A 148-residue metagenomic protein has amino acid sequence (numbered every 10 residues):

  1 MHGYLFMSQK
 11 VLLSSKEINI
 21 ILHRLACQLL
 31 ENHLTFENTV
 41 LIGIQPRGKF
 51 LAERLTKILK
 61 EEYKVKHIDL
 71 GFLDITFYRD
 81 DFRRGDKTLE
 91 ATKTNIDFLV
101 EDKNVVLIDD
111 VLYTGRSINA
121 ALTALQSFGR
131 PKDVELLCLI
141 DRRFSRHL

Functional and structural regions predicted by a protein language model:
M1-L148: PRPP-associated nucleotide enzymes
